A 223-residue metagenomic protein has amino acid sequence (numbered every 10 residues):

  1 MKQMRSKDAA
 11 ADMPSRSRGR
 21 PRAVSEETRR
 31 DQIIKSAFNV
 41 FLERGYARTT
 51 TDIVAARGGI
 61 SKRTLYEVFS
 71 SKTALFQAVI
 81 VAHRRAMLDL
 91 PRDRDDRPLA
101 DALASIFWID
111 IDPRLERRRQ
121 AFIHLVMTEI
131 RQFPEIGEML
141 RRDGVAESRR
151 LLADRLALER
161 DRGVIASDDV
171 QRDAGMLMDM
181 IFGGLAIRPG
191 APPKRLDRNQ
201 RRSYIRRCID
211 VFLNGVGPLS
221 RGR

Functional and structural regions predicted by a protein language model:
M1-R44, R48-I60, Y66-V68, T73-A74: Basic, helix-initiating cap at the start of DNA-binding domains
R30-D31, T51, T73, Q77 (+10 more regions): Short, structured helix-loop boundary elements
E43, Q77-F107, D112-R114, R118 (+3 more regions): Amphipathic alpha-helical linker/stalk segments
S71, Q132-P134: Short loop-to-helix capping motifs
Q77, V81, W108, H124 (+5 more regions): Generic alpha-helical structural context detector
A82-M87, R117, F133, R155 (+4 more regions): A short secondary-structure junction motif
D101, P113-A121, L125-M127, E135-D161 (+2 more regions): Amphipathic alpha-helical packing segments from all-alpha helical-bundle domains
E138, R160-D210, L219-R223: Hydrophobic/aromatic-rich alpha-helical bundle segments in the mid-to-C-terminal region
